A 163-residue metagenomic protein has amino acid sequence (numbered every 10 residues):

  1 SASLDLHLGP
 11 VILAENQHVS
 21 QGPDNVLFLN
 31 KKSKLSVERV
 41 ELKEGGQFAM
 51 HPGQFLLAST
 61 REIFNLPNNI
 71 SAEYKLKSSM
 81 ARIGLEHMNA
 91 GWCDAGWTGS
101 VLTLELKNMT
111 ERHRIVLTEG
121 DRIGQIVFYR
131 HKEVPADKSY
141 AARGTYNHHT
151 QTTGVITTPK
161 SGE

Functional and structural regions predicted by a protein language model:
S1-E163: DUTPase catalytic domain/fold
